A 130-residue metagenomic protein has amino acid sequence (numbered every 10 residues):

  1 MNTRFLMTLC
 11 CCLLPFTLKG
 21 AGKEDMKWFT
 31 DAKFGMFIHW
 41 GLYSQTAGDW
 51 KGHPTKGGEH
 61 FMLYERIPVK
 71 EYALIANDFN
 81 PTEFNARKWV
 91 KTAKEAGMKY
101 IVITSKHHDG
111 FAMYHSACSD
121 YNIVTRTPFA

Functional and structural regions predicted by a protein language model:
M1-M7: Bacterial N-terminal signal peptides that target proteins for export
C10-K19: Hydrophobic h-region of N-terminal signal peptides that target proteins for export in Gram-negative bacteria
G20-A130: Mature catalytic domains of secreted/periplasmic carbohydrate-active enzymes
